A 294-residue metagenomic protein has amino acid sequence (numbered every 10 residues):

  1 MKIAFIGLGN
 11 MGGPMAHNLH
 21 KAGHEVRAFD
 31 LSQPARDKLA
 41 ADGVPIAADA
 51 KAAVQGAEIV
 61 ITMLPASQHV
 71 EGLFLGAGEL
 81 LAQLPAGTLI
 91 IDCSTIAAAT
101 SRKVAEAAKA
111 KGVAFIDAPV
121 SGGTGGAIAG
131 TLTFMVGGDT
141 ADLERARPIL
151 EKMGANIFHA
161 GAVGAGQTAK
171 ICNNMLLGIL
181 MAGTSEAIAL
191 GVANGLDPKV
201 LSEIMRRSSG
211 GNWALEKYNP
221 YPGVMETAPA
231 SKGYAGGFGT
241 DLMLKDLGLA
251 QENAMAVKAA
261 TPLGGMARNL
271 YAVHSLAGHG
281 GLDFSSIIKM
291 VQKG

Functional and structural regions predicted by a protein language model:
M1-M63, T88, C93, T124 (+1 more regions): NAD(P)+-binding Rossmann beta1-loop-alpha1 motif at the extreme N-terminus of oxidoreductases
L8, T95-N174: Rossmann-fold dinucleotide-binding core
V26, I46, A114-I116, I157 (+2 more regions): Hydrophobic beta-strand scaffold residues
A50-A114: Rossmann-fold NAD(P) dinucleotide-binding segment
A165-M266, L270-G294: Helical "substrate-binding/catalytic lid" subdomain of Rossmann-like NAD(P)-dependent dehydrogenases/reductases
